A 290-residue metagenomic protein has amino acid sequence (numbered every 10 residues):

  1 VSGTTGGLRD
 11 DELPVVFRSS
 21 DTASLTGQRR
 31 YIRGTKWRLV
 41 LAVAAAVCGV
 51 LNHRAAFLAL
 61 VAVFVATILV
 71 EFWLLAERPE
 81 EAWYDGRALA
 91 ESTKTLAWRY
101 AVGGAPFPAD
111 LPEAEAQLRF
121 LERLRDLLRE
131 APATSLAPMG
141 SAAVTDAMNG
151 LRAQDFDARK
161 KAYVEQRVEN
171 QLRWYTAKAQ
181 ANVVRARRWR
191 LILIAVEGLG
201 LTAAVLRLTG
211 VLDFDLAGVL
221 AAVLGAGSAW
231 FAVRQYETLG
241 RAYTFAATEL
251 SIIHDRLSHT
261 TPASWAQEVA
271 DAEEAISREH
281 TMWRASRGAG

Functional and structural regions predicted by a protein language model:
V1-G198, T202-G290: Conserved non-transmembrane functional hotspots
